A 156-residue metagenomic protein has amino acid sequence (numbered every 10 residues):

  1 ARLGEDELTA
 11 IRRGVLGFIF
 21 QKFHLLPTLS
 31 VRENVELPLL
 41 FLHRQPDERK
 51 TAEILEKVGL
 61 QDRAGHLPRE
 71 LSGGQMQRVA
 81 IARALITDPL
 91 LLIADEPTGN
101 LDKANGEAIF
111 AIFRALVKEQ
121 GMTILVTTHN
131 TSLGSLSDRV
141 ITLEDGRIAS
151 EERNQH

Functional and structural regions predicted by a protein language model:
A1-L143: ABC family nucleotide-binding domain
K118, S150-H156: C-terminal segments of enzyme domains that contribute to small-molecule binding surfaces
V140-E152: H-loop (His-switch) and adjacent beta-strand-loop-beta switch element of ABC-type ATPase nucleotide-binding domains
